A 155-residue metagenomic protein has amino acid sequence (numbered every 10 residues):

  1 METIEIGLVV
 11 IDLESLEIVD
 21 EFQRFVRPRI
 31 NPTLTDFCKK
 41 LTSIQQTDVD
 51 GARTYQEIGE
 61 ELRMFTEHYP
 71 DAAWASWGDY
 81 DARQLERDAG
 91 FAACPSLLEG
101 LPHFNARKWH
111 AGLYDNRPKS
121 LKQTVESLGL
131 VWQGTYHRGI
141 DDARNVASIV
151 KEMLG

Functional and structural regions predicted by a protein language model:
M1-I6, V10-T42, R63-G155: Metal-dependent phosphoesterase core characteristic of DEDDh/y 3'-5' exonuclease domains
K40-E61: Metal-dependent phosphoesterase signature
